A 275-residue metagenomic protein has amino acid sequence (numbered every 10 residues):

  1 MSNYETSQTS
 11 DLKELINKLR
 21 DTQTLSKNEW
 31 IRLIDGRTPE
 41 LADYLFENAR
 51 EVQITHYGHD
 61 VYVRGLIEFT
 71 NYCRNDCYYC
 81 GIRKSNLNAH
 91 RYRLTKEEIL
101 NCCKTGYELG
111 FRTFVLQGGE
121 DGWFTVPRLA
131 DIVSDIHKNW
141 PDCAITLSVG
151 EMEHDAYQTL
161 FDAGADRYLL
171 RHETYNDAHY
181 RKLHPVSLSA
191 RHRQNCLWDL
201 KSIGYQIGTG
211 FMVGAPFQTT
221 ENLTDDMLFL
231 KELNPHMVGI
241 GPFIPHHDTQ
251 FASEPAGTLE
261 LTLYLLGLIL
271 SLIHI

Functional and structural regions predicted by a protein language model:
M1-N75: Flexible, acidic/Gly-rich N-terminal and inter-domain linker regions that tether and position cofactor-handling modules
T22, A49, C77, L116 (+3 more regions): Conserved, mostly hydrophobic/aromatic
Y44-N86, R91-V115, D166: N-terminal pre-triad scaffold of radical SAM enzymes
R64-I67, V115-V126, A178, I244-S253: Glycine-rich, proline-tolerant flexible connector loops at the mouths of alpha/beta enzymes
K84-I99, G106-P127, I132-L197, Q206-V213 (+1 more regions): Core AdoMet radical
H154-L160, P216-L230: Catalytic cores of alpha/beta
D226-I269: A beta-strand-loop signature enriched in Asp, Gly, Thr, and Trp that corresponds to the sialidase/neuraminidase Asp-box
I273-I275: Conserved small/polar residues in nucleotide/adenosyl-binding loops
